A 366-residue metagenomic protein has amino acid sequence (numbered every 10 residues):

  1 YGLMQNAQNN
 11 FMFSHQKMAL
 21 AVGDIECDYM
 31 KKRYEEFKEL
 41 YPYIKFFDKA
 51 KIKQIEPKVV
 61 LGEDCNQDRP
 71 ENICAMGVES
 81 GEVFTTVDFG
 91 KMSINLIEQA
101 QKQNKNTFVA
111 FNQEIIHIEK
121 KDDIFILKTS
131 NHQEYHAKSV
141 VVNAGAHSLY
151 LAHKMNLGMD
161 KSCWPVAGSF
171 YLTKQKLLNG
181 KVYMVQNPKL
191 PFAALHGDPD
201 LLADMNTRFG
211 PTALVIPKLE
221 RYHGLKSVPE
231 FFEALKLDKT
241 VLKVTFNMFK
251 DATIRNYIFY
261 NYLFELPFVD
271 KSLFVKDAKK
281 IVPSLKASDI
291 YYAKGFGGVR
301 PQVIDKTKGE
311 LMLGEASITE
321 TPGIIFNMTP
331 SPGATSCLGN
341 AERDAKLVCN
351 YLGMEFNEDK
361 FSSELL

Functional and structural regions predicted by a protein language model:
Y1, N10-F13, I216-F259: Glycine-rich active-site loop/strand segments that organize a redox cofactor
Y1-K58, I216-K218, Y222-V228: Dinucleotide-binding Rossmann-like beta1-alpha1 core, especially the glycine-rich loop that anchors the ADP
L3-A7, A100-F108, I281-L285: A structural motif corresponding to the C-terminal end of an alpha-helix and its immediate exit/capping segment
N9-A21, E56-Q101, Y257-Y262, T321-T329: Helix-loop-beta segment of a Rossmann-like dinucleotide-binding subdomain
I44, A234-S362: C-terminal catalytic lobe of FAD-dependent flavoproteins
C74-S139, Y150, S336-C349: Helical element adjacent to the flavin cofactor pocket in flavoenzyme catalytic cores
I116, W164, K176-D204, A213-I216 (+5 more regions): Soluble, non-transmembrane catalytic domains of enzymes that act on hydrophobic metabolites at membranes
I118-E230: Flavin-dependent oxidoreductases
